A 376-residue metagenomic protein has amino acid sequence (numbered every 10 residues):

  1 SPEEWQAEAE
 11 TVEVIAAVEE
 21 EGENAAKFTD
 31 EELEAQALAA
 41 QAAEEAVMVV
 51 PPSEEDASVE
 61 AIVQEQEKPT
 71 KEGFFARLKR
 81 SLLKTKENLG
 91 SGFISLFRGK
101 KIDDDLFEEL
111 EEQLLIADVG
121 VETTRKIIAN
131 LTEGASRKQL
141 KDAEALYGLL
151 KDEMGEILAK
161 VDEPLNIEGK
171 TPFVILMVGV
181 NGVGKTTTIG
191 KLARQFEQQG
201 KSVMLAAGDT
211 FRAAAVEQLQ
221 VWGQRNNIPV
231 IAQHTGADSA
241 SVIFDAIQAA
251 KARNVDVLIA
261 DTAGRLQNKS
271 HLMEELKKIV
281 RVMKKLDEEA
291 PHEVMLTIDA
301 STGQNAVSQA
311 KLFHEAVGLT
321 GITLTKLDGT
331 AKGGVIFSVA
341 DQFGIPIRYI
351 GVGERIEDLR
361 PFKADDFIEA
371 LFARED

Functional and structural regions predicted by a protein language model:
S1-L149, E153: Non-catalytic terminal/linker segments enriched in charged/polar, low-complexity residues
E122-R125, K151-D376: P-loop/Walker A NTP-binding module and the surrounding RecA-like catalytic core of P-loop NTPases
